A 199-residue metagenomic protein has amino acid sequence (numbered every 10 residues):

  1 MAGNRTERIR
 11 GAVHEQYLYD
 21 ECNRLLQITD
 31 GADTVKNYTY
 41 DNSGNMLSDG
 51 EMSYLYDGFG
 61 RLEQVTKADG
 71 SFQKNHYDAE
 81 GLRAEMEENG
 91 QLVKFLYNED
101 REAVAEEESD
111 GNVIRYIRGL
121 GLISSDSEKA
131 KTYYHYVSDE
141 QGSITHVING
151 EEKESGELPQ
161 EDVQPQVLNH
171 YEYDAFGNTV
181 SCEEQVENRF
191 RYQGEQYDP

Functional and structural regions predicted by a protein language model:
M1-R8, Q27, V35-K94, I117-N188: Residue-level markers of secondary-structure register and packing in elongated scaffolds
I9-A12, Y17, E21-L25, T29: Extracellular, surface-exposed repeat architectures
C22, Y116-I117: Extended, non-globular alpha-helical segments
Y56, D198-P199: Short glycine/serine/proline-enriched coil/turn segments at secondary-structure junctions
E88, A105-S109: Low-complexity, Ser/Thr/Pro-rich intrinsically disordered linker/stalk segments at domain junctions
